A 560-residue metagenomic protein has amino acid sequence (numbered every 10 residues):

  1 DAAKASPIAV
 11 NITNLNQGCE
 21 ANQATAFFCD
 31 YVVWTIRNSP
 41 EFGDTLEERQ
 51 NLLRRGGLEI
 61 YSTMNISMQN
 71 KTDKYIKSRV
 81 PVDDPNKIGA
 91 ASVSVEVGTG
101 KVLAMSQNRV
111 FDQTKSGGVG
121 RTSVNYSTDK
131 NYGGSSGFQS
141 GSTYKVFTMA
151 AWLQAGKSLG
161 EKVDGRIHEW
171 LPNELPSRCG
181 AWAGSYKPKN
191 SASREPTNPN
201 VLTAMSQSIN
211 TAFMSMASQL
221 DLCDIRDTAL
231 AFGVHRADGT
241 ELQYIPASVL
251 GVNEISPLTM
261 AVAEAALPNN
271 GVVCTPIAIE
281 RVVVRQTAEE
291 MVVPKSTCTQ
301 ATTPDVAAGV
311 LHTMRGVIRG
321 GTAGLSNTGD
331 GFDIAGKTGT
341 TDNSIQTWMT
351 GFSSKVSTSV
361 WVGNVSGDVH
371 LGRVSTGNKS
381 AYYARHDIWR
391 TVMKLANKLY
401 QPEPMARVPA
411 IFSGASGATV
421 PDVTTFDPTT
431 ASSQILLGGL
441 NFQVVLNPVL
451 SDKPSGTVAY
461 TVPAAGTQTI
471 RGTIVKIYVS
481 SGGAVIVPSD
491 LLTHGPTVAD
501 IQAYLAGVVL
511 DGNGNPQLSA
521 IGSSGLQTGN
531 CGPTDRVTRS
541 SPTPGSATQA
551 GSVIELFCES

Functional and structural regions predicted by a protein language model:
D1-T63, H235, P246-L250, A265: Non-catalytic, structured segments within soluble enzyme domains
A2-A3, L46-L53, I60, P81-V93 (+8 more regions): Surface-exposed patches in mature extracellular/periplasmic domains of secreted proteins
V10-A24, E41-L46, Q113-S136, L171-E195 (+7 more regions): Surface-exposed intrinsically disordered loops and tails
T13-N22, R55-T63, K130-Q139, K187-A192 (+7 more regions): Second-shell loop/turn segments in exported
C19, K157-I225, V273, R285-G316: Conserved catalytic neighborhood of penicillin-recognizing serine enzymes
S62-V82, S92, A104-N108, Q113-S140 (+5 more regions): A penicillin-recognizing enzyme superfamily signal
R178, A183-S185, D221-V262: Mid-domain, small-residue-enriched loop/turn segments at the edges of structured enzyme/sensor domains
N397-S560: Ligand-recognition elements built from short beta-strands and adjacent flexible loops
